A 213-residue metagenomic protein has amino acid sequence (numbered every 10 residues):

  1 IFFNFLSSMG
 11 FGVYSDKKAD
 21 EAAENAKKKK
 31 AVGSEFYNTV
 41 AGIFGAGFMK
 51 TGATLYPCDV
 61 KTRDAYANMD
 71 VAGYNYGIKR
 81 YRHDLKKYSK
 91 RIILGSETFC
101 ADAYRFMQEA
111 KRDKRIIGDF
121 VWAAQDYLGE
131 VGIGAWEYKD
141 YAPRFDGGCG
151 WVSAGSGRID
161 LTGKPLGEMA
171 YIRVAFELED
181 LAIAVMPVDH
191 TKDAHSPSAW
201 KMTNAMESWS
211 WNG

Functional and structural regions predicted by a protein language model:
F2-G213: Substrate-binding clefts and catalytic carboxylate motifs of secreted carbohydrate-active enzymes
